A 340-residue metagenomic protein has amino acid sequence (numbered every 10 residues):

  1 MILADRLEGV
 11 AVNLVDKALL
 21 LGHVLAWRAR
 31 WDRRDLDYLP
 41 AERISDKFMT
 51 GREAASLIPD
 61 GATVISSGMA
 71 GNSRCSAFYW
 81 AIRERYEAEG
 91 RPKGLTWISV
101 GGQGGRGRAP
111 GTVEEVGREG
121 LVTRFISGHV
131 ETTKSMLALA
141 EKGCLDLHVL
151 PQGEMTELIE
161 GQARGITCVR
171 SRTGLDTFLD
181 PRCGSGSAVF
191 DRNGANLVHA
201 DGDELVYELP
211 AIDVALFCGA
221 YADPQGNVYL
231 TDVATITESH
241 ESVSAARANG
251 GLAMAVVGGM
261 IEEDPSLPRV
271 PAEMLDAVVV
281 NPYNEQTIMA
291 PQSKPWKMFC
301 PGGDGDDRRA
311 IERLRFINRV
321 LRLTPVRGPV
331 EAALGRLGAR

Functional and structural regions predicted by a protein language model:
I2-R340: Conserved alpha/beta enzyme-core scaffold
